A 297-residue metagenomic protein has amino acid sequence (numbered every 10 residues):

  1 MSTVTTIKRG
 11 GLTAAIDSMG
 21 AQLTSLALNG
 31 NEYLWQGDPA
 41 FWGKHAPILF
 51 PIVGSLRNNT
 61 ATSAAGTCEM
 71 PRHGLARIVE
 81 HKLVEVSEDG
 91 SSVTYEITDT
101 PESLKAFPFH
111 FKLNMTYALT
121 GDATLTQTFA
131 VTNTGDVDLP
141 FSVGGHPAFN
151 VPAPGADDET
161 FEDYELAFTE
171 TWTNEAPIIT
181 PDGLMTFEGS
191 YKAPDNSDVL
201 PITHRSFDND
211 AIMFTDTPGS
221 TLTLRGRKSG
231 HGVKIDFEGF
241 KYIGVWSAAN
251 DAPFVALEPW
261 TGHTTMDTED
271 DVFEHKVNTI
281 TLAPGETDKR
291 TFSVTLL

Functional and structural regions predicted by a protein language model:
M1-G10: Short, Gly/Pro- and small/polar-rich lid/capping loops
L12, H73, I78-E85, S197-V277: Acidic/His-leaning functional-site neighborhoods
T13-T67: Acidic-aromatic substrate-binding/catalytic surfaces of carbohydrate-active enzymes
I16, A61-C68, F129, I280-L296: Short Pro-Gly-centered flexible turn/kink motifs
I16, F129-G135, S247: Asparagine-centered strand-capping/turn motif at beta-strand->loop junctions
T67, P71-D122: Extended, loop-rich substrate-binding clefts of extracytoplasmic carbohydrate-active enzymes
N114-T116, V277-L282: Beta-strand-rich interaction surfaces with strong enrichment in secreted/lumenal proteins
A148-F237: Active-site/ligand-binding surface loops and adjacent short beta/alpha elements that line catalytic pockets across
